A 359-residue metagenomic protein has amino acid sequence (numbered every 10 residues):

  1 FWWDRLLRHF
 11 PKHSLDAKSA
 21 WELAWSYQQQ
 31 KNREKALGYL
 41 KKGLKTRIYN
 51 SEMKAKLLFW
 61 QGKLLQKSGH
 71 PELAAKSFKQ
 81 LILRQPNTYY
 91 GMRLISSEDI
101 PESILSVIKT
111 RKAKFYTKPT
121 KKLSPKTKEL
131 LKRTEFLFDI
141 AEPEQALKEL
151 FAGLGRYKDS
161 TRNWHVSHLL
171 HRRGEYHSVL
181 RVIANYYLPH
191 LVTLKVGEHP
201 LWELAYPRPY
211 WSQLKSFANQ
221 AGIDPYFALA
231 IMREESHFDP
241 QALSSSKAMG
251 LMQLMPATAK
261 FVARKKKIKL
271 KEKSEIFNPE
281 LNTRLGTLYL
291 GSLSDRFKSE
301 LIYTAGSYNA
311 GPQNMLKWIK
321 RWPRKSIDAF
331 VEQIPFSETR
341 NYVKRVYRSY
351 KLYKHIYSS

Functional and structural regions predicted by a protein language model:
F1-K41, K45-K56, Q61-L64, S68-Q80 (+5 more regions): Catalytic glycan-binding domains that act on GlcNAc-containing polysaccharides
S106-K118: Terminal, low-structured helical/coil segments at or just beyond the last alpha-helical repeat
L123-A152: Alpha-helical segment of the N-proximal tetratricopeptide repeat
